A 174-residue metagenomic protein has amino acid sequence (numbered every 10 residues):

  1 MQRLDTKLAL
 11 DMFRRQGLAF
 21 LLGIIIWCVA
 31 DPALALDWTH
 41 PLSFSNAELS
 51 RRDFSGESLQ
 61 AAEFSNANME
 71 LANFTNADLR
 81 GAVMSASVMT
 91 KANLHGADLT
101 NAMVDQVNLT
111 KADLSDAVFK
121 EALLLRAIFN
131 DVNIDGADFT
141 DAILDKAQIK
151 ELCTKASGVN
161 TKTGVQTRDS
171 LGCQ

Functional and structural regions predicted by a protein language model:
Q2-Q174: Tandem repeat scaffolds
